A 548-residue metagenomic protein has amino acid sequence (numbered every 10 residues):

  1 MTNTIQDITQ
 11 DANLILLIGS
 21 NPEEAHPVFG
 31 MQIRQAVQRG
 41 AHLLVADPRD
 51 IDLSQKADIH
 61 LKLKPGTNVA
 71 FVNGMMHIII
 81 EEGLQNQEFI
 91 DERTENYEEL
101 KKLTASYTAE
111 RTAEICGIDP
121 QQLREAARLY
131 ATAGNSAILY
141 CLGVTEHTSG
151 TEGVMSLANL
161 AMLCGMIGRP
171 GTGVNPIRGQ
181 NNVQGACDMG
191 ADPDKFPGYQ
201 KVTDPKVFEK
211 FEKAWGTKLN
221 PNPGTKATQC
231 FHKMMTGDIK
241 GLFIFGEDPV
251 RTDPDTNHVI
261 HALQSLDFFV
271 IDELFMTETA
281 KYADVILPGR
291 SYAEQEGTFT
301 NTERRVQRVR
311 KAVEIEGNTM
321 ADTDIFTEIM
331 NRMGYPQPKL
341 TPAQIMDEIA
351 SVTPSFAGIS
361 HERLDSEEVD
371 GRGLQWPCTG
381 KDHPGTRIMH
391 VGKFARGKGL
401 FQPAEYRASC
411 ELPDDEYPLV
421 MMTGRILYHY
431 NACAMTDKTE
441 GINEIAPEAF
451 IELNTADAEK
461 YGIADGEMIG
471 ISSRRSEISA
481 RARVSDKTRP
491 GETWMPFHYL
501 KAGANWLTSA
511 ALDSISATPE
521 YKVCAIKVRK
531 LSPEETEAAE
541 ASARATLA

Functional and structural regions predicted by a protein language model:
M1-N182, M189, K201-D382, M421 (+1 more regions): Cofactor-pocket helix-loop regions in the catalytic cores of large enzyme subunits
E23, T145-E146, Y428-Y430, A502 (+1 more regions): Short, acidic Gly/Pro/Ser/Thr-rich loop/turn segments
L123-E125, K226-C230, F401-A408, A511-S514: Glycine-rich, charged/polar anion/phosphate-binding loops that engage phosphate groups from diverse ligands
S149-G150, D253-D255, N431-M435, A539: Short, glycine/acidic-enriched capping/hinge loops at junctions between secondary-structure elements
G190-D194: Surface-exposed loop and adjacent secondary-structure segments within mature catalytic domains
R310-E328, R483-P519: Active-site-adjacent segment of 2-oxoglutarate/Fe(II) JmjC oxygenases
E367-T455, K460-T508, L531, A541-A548: Long, compositionally biased stretches
D513-A548: Long, low-complexity intrinsically disordered regions
